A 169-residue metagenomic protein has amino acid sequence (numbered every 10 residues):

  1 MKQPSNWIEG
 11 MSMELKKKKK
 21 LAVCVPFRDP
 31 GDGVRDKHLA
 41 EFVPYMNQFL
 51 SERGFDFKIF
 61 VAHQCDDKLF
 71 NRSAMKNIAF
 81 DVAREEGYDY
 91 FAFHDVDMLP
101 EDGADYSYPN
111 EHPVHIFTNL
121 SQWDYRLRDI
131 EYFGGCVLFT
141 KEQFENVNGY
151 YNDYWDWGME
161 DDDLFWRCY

Functional and structural regions predicted by a protein language model:
M1-Q48, E52-F55, V61: N-proximal low-complexity "stem/linker" segments adjacent to membrane-targeting elements
K19, G87-D89: Short coil/turn segments at beta-strand junctions that form active-site/ligand-binding loops
F55-D56, G87: Short loop/turn motifs at secondary-structure junctions
Q64: C-terminal interaction modules of eukaryotic adaptor/scaffold proteins
D67, N71-K76, F80-A83, Y90-H94 (+1 more regions): Conserved catalytic core of nucleotide-sugar-dependent glycosyltransferases
